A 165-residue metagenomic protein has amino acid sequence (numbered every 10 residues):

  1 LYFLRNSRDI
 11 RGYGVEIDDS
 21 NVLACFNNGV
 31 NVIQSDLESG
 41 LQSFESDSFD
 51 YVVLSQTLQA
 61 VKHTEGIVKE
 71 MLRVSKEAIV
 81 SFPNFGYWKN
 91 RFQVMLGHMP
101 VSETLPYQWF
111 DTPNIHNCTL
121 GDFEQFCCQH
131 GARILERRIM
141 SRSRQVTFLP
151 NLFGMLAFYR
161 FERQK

Functional and structural regions predicted by a protein language model:
L1-G40: Class I SAM-dependent methyltransferase SAM/SAH-binding core
L4, M71-V74: Short, conserved loop/helix-junction motifs that constitute active-site signature segments in enzyme catalytic cores
R11, S48-D50: Structural signature of beta-strand start/N-cap positions in the alpha/beta core of ABC transporter nucleotide-binding
G40-S46: Short conserved loop adjoining the S-adenosyl-L-methionine
D47-S48, V74: Alpha-helix C-terminal capping/helix-to-coil transition sites in glycosyltransferase folds
D50-H63: A short SAM/SAH-binding and catalytic strip from SAM-dependent methyltransferases
E65-E70, E77-K165: S-adenosyl-L-methionine-dependent methyltransferase catalytic module, highlighting the catalytic core
